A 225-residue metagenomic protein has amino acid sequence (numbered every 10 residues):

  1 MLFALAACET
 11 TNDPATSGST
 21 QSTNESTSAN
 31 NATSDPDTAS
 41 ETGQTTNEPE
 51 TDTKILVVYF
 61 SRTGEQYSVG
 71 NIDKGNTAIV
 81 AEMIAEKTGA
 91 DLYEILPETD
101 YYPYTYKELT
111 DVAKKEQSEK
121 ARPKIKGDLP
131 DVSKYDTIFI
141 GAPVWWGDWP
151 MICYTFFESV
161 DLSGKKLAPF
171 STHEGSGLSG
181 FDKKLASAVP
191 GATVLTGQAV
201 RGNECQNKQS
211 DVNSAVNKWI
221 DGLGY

Functional and structural regions predicted by a protein language model:
A4-A7: C-terminal motif of bacterial Sec signal peptides marking the signal peptidase cleavage site
E9, A29-Y135, G147, S214-Y225: N-terminal beta1-alpha1-beta2 submodule of the flavodoxin-like/Rossmannoid cofactor-binding fold
N12-G18: Bacterial Sec signal peptide processing site at the extreme N-terminus
S22-A29: Short extracytoplasmic/periplasmic juxtamembrane "stem" segments immediately C-terminal to an N-terminal membrane anchor
L56-V58, Y93, F139, A168-F170 (+1 more regions): Hydrophobic/aromatic beta-strand patches that form the interior of the parallel beta-sheet core in alpha/beta enzyme
E65-I72, I140-P143, A168-G175, G202-Q206: Second-shell loop/turn segments in exported
Y102-T193: Helix-loop-strand module that forms the ligand-binding subsite of alpha/beta enzymes
T193-Y225: Glycine-rich phosphate/pyrophosphate-binding loop and the adjoining helix
